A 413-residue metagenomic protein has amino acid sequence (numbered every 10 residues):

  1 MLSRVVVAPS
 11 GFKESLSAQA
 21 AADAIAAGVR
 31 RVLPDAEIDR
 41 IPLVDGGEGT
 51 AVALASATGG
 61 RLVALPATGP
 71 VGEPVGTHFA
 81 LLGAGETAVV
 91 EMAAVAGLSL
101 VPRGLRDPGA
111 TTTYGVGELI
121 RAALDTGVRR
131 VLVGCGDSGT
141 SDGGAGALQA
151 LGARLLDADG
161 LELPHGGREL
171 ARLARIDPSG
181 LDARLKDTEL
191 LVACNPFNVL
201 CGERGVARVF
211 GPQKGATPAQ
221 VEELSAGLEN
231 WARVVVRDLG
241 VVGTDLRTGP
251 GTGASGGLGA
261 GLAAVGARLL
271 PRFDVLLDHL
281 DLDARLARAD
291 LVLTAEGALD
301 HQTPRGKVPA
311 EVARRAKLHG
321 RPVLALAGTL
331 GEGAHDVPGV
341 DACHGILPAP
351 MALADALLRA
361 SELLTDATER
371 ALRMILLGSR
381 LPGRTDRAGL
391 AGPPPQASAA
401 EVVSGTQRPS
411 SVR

Functional and structural regions predicted by a protein language model:
M1-C135, G139-P395, A399-G405, P409-R413: N-terminal loops that bind phosphate or other acidic moieties and the adjacent beta-alpha structural core
